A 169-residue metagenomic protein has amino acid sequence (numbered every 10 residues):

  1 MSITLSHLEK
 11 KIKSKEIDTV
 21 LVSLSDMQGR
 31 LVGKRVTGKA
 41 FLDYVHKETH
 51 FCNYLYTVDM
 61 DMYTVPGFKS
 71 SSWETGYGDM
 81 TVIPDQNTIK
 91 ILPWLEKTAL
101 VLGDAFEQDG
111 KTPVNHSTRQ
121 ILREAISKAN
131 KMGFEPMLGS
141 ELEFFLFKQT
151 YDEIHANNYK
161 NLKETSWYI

Functional and structural regions predicted by a protein language model:
M1-I169: Glycine-rich, acidic/polar active-site loops that bind/position phosphate-bearing ligands
